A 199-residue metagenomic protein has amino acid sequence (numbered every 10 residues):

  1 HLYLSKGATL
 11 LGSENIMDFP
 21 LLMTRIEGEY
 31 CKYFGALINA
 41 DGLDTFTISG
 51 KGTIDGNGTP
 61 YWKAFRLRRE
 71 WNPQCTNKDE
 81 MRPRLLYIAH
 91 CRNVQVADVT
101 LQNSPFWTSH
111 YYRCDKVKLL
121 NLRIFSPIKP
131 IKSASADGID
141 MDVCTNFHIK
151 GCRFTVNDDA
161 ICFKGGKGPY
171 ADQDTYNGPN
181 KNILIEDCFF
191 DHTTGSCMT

Functional and structural regions predicted by a protein language model:
H1-T199: Extracellular/periplasmic carbohydrate-active domains that bind, remodel, or depolymerize complex polysaccharides
